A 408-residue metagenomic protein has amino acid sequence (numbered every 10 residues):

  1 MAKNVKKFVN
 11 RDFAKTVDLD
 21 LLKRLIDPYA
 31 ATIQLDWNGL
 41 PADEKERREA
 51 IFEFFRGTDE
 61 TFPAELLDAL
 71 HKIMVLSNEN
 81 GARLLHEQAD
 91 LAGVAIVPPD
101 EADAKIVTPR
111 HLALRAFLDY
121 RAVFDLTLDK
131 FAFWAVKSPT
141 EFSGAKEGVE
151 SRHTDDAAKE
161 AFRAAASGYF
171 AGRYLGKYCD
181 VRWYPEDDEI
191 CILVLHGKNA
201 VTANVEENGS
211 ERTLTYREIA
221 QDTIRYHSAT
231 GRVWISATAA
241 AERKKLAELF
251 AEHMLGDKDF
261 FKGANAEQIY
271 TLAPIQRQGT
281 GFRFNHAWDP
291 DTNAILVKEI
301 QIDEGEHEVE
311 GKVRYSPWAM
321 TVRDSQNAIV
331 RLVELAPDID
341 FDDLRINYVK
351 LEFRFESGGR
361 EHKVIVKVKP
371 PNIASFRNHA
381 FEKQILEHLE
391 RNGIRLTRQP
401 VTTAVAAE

Functional and structural regions predicted by a protein language model:
M1-E408: Intrinsically disordered, low-complexity, charge-rich terminal extensions of nucleic-acid-associated complexes
